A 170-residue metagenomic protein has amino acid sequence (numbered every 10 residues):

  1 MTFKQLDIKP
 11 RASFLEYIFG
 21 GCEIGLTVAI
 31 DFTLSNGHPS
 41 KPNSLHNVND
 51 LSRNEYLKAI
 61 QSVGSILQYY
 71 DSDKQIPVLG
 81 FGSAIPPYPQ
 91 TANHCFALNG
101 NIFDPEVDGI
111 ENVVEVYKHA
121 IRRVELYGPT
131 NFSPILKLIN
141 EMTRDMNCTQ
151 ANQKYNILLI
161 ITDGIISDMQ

Functional and structural regions predicted by a protein language model:
M1-L6, G21, L57, P77-G82 (+2 more regions): Glycine-centered flexibility motif
T2-T27, F32-N43, N140-A151: Acidic, polar low-complexity linker/tail segments
K9, N54-L57, L126-S133: Conserved phosphate-coordination/catalytic loops
I24-N36, S40-F103, I135, L158-L159: Von Willebrand factor
G37-S40, Y70-V78, G128, M146-Q153 (+1 more regions): Short, flexible/disordered secondary-structure transition segments
L98-Q153: Von Willebrand factor
I135, G164-Q170: VWA/integrin I-like adhesion module and closely mimicked acidic/polar interface patches used
E141, L158-G164: Active-site-proximal segments of catalytic enzyme domains that coordinate small-molecule cofactors or metal ions
